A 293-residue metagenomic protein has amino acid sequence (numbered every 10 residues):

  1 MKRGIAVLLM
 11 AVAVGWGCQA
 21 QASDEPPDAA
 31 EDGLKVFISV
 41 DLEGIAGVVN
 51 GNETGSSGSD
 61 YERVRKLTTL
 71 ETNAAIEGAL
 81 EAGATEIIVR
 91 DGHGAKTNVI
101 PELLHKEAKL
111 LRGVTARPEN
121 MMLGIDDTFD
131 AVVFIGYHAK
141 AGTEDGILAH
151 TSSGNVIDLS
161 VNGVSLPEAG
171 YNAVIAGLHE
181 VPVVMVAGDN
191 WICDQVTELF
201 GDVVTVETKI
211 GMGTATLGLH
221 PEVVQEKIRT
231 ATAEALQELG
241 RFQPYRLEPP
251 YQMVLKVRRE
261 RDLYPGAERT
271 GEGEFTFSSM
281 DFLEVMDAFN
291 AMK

Functional and structural regions predicted by a protein language model:
V7-W16: Bacterial N-terminal signal peptides
A29-A30, I87, V224-K293: C-terminal accessory domains and tails appended to enzymatic cores
A30-G51: Mature N-terminal segment immediately following signal peptide/propeptide cleavage in secreted/periplasmic
G47-T72, T205-T208: A short alpha/beta connector and helix-capping loop motif
S59-R90, K96, A108-K109, A231-E238: Alpha/propeptide regions of enzymes that mature by internal proteolysis
K106-I125: A glycine-rich helix N-cap at a beta->alpha junction
S153-H179, G188-W191: Active-site glycine-rich loop that binds ribose-phosphate moieties when present
I175-V183, A187-A233: Active-site rim beta-loop-alpha module in soluble metabolic enzymes
